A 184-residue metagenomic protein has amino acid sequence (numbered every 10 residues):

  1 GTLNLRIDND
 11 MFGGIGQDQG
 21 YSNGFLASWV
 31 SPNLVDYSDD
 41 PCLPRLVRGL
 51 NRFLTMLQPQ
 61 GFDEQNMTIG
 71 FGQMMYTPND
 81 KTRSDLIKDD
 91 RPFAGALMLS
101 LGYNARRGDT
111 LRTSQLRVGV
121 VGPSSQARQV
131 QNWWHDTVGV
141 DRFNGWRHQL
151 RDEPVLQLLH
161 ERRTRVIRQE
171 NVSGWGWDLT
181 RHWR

Functional and structural regions predicted by a protein language model:
G1-Y37, N66-K81: Short glycine/proline- and aromatic-enriched beta-strand/turn motifs that initiate or cap beta-hairpins
G24, P41-L46: Short Gly/aromatic-enriched secondary-structure transition segments
P32-C42, N51-T55: An N-terminal, globular interaction/scaffold subdomain
L50-R184: Outer-membrane pore/translocation modules
